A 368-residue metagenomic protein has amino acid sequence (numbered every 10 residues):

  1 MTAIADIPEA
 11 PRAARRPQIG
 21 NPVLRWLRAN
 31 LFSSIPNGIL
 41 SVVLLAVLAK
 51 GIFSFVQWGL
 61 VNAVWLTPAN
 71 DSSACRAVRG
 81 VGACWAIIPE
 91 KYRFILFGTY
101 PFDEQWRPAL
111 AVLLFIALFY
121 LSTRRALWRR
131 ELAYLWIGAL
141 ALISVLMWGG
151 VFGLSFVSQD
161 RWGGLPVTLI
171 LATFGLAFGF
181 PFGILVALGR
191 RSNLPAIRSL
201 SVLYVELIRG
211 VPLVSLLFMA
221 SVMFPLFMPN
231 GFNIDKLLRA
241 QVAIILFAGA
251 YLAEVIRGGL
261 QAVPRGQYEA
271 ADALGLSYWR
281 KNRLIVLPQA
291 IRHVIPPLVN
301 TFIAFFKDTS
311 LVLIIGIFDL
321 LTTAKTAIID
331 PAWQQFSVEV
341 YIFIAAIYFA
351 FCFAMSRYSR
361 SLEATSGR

Functional and structural regions predicted by a protein language model:
T2-R368: Transmembrane alpha-helices and adjacent helix-loop boundaries
